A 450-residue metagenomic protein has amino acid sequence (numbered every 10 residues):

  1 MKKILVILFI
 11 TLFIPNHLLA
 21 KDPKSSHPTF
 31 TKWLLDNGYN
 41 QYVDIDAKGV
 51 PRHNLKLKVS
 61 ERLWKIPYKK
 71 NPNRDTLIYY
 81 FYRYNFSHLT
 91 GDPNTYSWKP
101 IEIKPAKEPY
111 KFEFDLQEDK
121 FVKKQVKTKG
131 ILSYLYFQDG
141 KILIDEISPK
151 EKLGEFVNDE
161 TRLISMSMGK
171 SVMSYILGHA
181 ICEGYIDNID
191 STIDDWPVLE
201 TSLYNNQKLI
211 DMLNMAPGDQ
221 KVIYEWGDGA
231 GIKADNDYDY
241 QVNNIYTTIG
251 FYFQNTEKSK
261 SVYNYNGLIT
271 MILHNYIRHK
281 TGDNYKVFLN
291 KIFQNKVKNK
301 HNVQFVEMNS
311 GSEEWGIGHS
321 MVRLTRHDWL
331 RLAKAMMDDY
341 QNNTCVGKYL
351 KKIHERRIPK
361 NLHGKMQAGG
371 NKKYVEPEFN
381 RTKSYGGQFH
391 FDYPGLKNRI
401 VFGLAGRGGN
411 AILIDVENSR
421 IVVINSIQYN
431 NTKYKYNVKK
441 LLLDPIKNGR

Functional and structural regions predicted by a protein language model:
I4-F13: Sec-dependent N-terminal signal peptides
A20-E155, I186, N214, K440-R450: N-terminal leader/targeting segments and the immediately adjacent pre-domain N-terminus
K123-K124, E155-E160, I164-S165, G169 (+1 more regions): Active-site-proximal loop and beta-strand segments within enzyme catalytic domains
G140, T161-N188, M212, L273-I277 (+1 more regions): Active-site SXXK
D159-E160, Y224-S320: Catalytic-site signature segments of enzymes, centered on catalytic residues
C182-Q220, Q254, T281-S320, L324 (+1 more regions): Active-site helix/loop module of the DD-peptidase/beta-lactamase fold, centered on the serine-lysine SxxK catalytic
I269-Y276, S320-C345, N410-I427: Active-site-proximal alpha-helical segments within enzyme catalytic domains
N299-H301, R356-I421: Active-site Gly/Thr loop motif
